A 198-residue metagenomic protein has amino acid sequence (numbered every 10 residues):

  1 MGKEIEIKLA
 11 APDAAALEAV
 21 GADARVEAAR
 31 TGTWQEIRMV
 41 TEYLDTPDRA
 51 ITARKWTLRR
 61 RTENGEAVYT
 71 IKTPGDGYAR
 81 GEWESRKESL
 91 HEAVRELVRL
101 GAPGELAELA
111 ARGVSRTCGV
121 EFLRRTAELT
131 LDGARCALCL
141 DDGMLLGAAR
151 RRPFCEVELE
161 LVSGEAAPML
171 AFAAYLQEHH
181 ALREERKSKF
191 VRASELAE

Functional and structural regions predicted by a protein language model:
M1-E198: Phosphate-end processing signature that detects enzymes handling 5′-triphosphorylated RNA and polyphosphate
